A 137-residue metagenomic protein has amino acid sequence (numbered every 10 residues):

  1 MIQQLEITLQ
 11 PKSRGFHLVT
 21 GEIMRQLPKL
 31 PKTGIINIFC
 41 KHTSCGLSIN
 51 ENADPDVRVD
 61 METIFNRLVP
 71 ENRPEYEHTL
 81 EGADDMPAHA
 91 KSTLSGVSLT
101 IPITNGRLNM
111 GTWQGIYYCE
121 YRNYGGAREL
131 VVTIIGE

Functional and structural regions predicted by a protein language model:
M1-E137: Active-site histidine-anchored catalytic micro-motif
